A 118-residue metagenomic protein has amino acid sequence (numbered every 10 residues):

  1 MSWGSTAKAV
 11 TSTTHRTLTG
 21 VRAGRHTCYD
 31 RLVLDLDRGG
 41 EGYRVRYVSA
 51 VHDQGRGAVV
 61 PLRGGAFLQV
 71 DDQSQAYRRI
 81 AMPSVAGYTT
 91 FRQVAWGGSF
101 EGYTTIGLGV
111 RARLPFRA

Functional and structural regions predicted by a protein language model:
M1-A118: Short linear recognition/processing motifs and adjacent strand/loop elements at protein termini and domain edges
